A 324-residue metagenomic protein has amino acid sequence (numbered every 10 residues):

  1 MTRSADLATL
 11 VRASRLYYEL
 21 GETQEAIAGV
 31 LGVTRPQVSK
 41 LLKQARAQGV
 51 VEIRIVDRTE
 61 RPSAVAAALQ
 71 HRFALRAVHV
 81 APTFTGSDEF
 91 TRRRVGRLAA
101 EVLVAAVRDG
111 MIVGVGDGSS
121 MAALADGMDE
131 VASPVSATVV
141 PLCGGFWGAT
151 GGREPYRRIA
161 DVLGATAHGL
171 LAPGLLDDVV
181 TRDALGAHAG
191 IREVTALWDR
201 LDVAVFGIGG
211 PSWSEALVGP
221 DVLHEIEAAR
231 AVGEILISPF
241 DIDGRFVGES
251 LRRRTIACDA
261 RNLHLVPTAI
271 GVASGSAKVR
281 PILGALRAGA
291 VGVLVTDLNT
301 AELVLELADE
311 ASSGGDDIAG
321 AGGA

Functional and structural regions predicted by a protein language model:
T2-S14, Y18-G32, Q37-K43, G49-V56 (+1 more regions): Conserved phosphate- and dinucleotide-binding cores of soluble alpha/beta proteins, encompassing both enzyme active
R3, P36, K40-G114, D126-V135 (+1 more regions): HTH-adjacent hinge/linker in prokaryotic transcriptional regulators
L10, R92-A100, A122-A125, I191 (+1 more regions): Short, well-ordered alpha-helical scaffold segments within catalytic/effector domains
T23, V104-I112, A137-T138, H264-T268: Short, surface-exposed connector motifs at secondary-structure boundaries
H79, V140, H168: General small-molecule cofactor/ligand-binding pocket signal
V115-S120, S274: Glycine-rich beta-strand-to-loop/alpha-helix junction loops that act as flexible
S120-A132, A216-H224: Short Gly/Thr/Asp-enriched flexible loops that form oxyanion-binding sites at enzyme active sites
T138-G144: Catalytic or ion-translocation cores adjacent to nucleophile or general acid/base/metal-coordination motifs in diverse
